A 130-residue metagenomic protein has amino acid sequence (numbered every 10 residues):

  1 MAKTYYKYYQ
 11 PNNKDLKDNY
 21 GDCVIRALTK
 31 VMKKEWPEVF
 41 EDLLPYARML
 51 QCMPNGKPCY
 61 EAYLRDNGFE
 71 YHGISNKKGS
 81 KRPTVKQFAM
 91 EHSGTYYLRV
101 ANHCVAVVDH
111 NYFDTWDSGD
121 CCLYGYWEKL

Functional and structural regions predicted by a protein language model:
M1-M53, K57-H72: Active-site nucleophile-adjacent alpha helix/oxyanion-hole segment immediately C-terminal to the catalytic cysteine
K30, N67, A106, K129-L130: Functionally constrained cores in energy, signaling, and assembly domains
A47-N102, V108-D117: Conserved active-site-adjacent core of cysteine acyl-enzyme catalytic domains
F113-L130: Noncatalytic regulatory segments and standalone regulatory/sensor domains
